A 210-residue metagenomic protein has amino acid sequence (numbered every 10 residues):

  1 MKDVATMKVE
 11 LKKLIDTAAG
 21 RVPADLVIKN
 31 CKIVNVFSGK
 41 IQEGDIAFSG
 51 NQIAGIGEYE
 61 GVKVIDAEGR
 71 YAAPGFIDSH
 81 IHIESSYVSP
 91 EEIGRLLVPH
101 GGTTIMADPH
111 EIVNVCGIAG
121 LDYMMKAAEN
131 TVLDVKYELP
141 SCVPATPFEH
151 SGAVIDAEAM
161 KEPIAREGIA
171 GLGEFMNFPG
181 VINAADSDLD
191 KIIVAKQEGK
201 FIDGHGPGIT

Functional and structural regions predicted by a protein language model:
K2-T17, E91-I202: Divalent-metal coordination cores built from histidine and acidic residues
V4-G75: Histidine-rich, glycine-flanked metal-binding segment
K32, G50-Q52, I81-I83, P109-E111 (+1 more regions): Short glycine-rich, polar/acidic loop-and-turn segments at beta strand-coil junctions
V36, A67, S79-I81, S85 (+2 more regions): Generic detector of well-ordered alpha-helical packing
V36, P74, E84-S86, A107 (+2 more regions): Conserved protein kinase catalytic core
R70-G94: Di-metal (Zn2+ and/or Mg2+/Mn2+) metal-binding site signature of metallo-dependent hydrolases with the MBL/beta-CASP
P207-T210: Short acidic loop-to-helix transition motifs that present clustered carboxylates
